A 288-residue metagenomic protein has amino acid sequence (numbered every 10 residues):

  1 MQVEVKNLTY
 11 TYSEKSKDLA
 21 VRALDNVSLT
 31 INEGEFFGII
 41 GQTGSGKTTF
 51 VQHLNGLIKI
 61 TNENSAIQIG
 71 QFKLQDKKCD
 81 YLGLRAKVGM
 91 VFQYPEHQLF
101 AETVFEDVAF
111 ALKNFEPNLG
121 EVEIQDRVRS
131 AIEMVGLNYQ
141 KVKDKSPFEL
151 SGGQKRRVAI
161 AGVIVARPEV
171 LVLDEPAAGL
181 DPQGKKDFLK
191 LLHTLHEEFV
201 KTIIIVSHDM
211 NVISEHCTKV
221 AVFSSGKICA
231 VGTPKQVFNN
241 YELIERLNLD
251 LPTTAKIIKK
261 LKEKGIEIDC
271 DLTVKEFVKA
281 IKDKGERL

Functional and structural regions predicted by a protein language model:
I40-Q42: The feature captures the beta-strand-to-loop junction immediately N-terminal to the Walker
N55: Helix-to-loop junction immediately C-terminal to a conserved catalytic motif
A66-G83: ABC ATPase NBD Q-loop/coupling interface
S146-L150, Q154: Conserved ABC ATPase signature
I160-A161: Hydrophobic anchor residue at the start of the ABC signature
R167: Conserved catalytic motifs of ABC-family nucleotide-binding domains
L171-D174: Catalytic Walker B motif of ABC-type/P-loop ATPase nucleotide-binding domains
